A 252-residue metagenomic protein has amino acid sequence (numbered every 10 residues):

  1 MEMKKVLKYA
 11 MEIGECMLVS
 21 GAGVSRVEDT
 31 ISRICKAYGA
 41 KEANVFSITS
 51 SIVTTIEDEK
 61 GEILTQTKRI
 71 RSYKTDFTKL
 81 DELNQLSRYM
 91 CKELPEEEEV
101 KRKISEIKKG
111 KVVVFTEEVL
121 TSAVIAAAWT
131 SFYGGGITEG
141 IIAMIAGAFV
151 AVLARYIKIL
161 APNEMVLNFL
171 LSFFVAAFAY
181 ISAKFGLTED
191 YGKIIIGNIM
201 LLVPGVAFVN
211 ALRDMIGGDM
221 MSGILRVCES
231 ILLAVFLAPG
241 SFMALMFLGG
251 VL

Functional and structural regions predicted by a protein language model:
M1-P95: Soluble N-terminal domains of membrane-associated systems
S20-G21, I34, Y38, L86-E93 (+7 more regions): Change "in soluble alpha/beta enzymes" to "in soluble alpha/beta proteins
K68-R71, Y133-T138, P162, D190-I194 (+2 more regions): Interfacial loop-to-helix junctions that mark the boundaries of transmembrane helices in multi-pass membrane
S72-A126, T130-E139, E229-A238, G249: Alpha-helical transmembrane segments and their cytosolic membrane-interface
K103-I107, V150-A161, V209-S222: C-terminal ends of transmembrane helices
V112-F185: Core alpha-helical transmembrane segments of integral membrane proteins
K184-L252: Generic detector of multi-pass transmembrane helix bundles and their immediately adjacent loops in polytopic membrane
